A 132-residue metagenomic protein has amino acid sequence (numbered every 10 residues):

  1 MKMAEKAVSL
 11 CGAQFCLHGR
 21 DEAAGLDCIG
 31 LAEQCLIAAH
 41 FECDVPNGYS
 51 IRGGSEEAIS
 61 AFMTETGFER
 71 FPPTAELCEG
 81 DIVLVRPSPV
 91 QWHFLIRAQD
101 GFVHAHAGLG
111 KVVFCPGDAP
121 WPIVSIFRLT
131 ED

Functional and structural regions predicted by a protein language model:
M1-E69, E79, R86, W92-H93 (+2 more regions): N-terminal capping segments
C43, C115-G117: Residue-level signature of transmembrane alpha-helix interfaces in integral membrane proteins
P72-P73: Short, conserved secondary-structure segments in the cores of folded domains
S88-Q91, G108-G110: Short Gly/Pro-enriched loop/turn and capping motifs at secondary-structure junctions
I96-C115: Catalytic Cys-His active-site segments of thiol-dependent hydrolases/isopeptidases
G117-D132: Glycine- and charge-enriched low-complexity intrinsically disordered segments
